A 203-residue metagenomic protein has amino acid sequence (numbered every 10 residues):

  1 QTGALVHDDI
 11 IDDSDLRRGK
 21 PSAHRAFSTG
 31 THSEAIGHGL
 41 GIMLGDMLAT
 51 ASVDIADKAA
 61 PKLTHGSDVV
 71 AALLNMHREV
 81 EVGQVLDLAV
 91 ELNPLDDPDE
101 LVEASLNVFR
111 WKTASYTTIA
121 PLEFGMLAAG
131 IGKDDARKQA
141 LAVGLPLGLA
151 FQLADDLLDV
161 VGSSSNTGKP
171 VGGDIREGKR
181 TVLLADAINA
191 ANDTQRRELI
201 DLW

Functional and structural regions predicted by a protein language model:
Q1-W203: All-alpha prenyltransferase/terpene-synthase fold signal
